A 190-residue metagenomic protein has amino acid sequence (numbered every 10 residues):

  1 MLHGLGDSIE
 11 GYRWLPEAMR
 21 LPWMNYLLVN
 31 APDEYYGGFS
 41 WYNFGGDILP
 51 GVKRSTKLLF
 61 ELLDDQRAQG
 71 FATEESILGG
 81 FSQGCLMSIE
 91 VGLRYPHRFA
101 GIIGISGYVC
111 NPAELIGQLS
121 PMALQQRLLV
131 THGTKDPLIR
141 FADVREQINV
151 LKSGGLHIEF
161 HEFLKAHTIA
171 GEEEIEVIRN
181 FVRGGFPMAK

Functional and structural regions predicted by a protein language model:
M1-E75: Serine-hydrolase catalytic machinery in alpha/beta-hydrolase-like enzymes
G38-G45, G107-R127: Flexible "cap/lid" loop of the alpha/beta hydrolase fold
L78-G80, I103-I105, T131: Short beta-strand immediately N-terminal to the catalytic nucleophile in serine-hydrolase-like folds
G79-G84, S88: Gly/Ala-rich beta-loop-alpha elbow adjacent to hydrolase catalytic centers
H97-C110: A conserved short beta-strand
N111, T134-R140, T168-I169: Acidic catalytic loop of the alpha/beta-hydrolase fold
L124, L129-H132, D136: Short beta-strand/loop motif that positions the catalytic acidic residue of the alpha/beta-hydrolase fold
A142-K190: C-terminal catalytic histidine-bearing segment of alpha/beta-hydrolase fold enzymes
